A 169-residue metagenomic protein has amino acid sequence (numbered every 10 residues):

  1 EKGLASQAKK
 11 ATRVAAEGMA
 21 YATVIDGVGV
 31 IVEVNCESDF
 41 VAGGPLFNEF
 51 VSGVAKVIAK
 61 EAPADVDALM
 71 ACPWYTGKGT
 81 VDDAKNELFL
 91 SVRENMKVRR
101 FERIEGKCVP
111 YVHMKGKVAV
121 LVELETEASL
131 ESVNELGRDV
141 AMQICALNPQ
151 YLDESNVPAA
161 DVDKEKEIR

Functional and structural regions predicted by a protein language model:
E1-R169: N-terminal assembly/interaction segments in proteins that build large macromolecular machines
